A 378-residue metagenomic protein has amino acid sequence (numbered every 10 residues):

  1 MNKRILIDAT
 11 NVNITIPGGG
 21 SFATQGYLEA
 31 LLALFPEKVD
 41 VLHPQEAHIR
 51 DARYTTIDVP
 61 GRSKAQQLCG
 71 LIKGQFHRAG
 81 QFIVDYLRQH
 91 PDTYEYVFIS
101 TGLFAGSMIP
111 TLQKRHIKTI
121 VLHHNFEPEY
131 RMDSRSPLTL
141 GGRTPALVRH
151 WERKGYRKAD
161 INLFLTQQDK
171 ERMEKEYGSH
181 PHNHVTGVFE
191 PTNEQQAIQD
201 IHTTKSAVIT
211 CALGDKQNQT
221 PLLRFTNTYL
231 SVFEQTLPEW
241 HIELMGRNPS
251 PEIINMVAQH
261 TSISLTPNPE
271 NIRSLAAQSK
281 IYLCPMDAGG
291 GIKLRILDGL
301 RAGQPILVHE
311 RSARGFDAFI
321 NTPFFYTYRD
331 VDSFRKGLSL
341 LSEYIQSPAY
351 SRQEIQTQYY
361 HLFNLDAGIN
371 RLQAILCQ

Functional and structural regions predicted by a protein language model:
M1-H48, D92, V232-Q235: N-terminal subdomain of nucleotide-sugar transferases
A23, V188-N255, L265-I272, A277: Conserved catalytic-core segment of nucleotide-activated headgroup transferases in glycan assembly
D85-R88, E127-P128, L140-N162: Membrane-proximal helix-turn-helix segments that form the acceptor-binding/catalytic region of lipid-linked
Y96, L112-S134: Active-site proximal beta-strand in glycosyltransferases
K114-R115, Y156-E190: Helix-loop-beta element that forms the nucleotide-linked donor phosphate-binding surface in glycosyltransferases
D160, A277-G291, A302-Q304: Acidic donor-binding loop of glycosyltransferase active sites
R295-D298, P305-E310: Short hydrophobic beta-strand element within catalytic cores of glycosyltransferases and related nucleotide-activated
Q346-C377: A charged, aromatic-enriched C-terminal amphipathic alpha-helix characteristic of glycosyltransferases across folds
